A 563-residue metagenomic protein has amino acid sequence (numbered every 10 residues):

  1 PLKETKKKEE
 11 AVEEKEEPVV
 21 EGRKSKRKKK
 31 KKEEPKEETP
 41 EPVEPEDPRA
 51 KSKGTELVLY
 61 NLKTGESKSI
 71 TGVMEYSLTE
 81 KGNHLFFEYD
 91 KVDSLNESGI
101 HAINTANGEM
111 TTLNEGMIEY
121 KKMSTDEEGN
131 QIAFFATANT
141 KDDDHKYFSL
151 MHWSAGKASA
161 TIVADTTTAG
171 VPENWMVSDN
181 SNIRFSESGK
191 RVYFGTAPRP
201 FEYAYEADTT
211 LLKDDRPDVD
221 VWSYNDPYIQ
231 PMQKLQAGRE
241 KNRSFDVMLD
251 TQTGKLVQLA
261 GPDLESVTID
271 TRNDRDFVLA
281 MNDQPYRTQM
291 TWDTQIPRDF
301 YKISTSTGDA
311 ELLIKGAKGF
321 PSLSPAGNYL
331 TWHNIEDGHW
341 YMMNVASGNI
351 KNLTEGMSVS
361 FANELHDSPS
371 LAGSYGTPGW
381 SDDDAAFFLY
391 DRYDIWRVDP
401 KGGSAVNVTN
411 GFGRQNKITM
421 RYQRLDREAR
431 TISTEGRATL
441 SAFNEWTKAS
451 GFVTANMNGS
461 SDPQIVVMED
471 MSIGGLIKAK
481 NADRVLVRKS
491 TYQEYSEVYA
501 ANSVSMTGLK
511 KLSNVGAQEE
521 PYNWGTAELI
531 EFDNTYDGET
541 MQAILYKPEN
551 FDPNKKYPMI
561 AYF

Functional and structural regions predicted by a protein language model:
P1-R484, S490-S496, A500-A501: Beta-propeller folds
S460, G474-F563: Serine-hydrolase catalytic core recognition
